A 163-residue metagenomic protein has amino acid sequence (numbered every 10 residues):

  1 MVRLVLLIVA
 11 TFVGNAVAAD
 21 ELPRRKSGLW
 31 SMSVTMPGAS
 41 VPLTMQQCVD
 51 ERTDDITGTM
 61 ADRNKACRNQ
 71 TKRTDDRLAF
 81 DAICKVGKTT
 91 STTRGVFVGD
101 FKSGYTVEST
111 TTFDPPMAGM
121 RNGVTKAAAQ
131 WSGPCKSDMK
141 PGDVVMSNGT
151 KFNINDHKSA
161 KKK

Functional and structural regions predicted by a protein language model:
M1-L4: Positively charged n-region of N-terminal signal peptides that target proteins for export
L6-A18: Hydrophobic h-region of N-terminal signal peptides that target proteins for export in Gram-negative bacteria
V17-G28, R73: N-terminal helix-cap/turn-to-beta initiation motif at the start of protein domains
M32-A66, G149-H157: Short, solvent-exposed loop/hinge segments that bridge or flank secondary-structure elements
M32-T35, A79-V86, V107-P115: Short beta-strand segments that buttress and anchor functional surface loops
M45-Q47, C67-Q70, S91-G99, S109-F113 (+1 more regions): Hydrophobic/aromatic beta-strand elements that line small-molecule binding cavities or substrate pockets in beta-rich
G58-K102: Mid-chain, structured segments of secreted extracytoplasmic proteins
G119-K161: Edge beta-strand at a domain terminus
